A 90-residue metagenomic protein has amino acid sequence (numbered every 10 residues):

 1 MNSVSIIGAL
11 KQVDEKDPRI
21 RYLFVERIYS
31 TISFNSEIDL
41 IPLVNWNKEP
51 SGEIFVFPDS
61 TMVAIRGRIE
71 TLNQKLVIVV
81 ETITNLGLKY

Functional and structural regions predicted by a protein language model:
M1-Y90: OB-fold and OB-like single-stranded nucleic-acid-recognition modules and their adjacent interaction interfaces
